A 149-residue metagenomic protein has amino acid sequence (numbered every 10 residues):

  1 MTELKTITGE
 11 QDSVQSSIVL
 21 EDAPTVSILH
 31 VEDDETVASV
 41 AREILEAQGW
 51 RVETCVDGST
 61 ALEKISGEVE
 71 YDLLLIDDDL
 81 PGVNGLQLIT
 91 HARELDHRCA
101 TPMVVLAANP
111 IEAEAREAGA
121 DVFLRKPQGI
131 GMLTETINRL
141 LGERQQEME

Functional and structural regions predicted by a protein language model:
M1-L29, G129-E149: Non-catalytic signal-transmission and effector/linker regions of two-component phosphorelay proteins
E32, A107: Conserved acidic carboxylate
E35-E53: Two-component/phosphorelay signaling modules centered on CheY-like receiver
T54-L73: Acidic, metal-coordinating helix/loop segments flanking the phosphotransfer/catalytic sites of two-component signaling
D57, N84-Q87: Acidic catalytic/metal-coordinating carboxylates
I76-D77: Active-site residues of response regulator receiver
L86-C99: Short amphipathic alpha-helix used as the core "switch/output" element in two-component signaling
Q87, A108-K126, G131-E135: Alpha4 helix (beta4-alpha4-beta5 surface) of REC/receiver domains from two-component response regulators
